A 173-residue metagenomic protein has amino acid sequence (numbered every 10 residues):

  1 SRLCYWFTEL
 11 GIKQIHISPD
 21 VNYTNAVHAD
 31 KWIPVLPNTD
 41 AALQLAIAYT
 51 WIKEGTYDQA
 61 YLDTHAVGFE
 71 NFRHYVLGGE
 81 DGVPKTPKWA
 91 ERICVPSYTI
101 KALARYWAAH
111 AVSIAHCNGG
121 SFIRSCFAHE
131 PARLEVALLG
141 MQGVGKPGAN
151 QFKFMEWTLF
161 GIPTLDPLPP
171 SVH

Functional and structural regions predicted by a protein language model:
S1, N25-D30, Q44-A48, S125-E130 (+1 more regions): Short acidic, glycine/serine/threonine-rich loops at helix termini
S1-I17, A42-L45, V136-H173: Extended redox/cofactor-interaction regions of prokaryotic respiratory oxidoreductases
T8-I15, D20-A111: Long, well-ordered, tryptophan-enriched scaffold segments
Y57-A60, I100-K101, I114-A115, V144-F154: Acidic/polar loop patches that form or flank catalytic/metal-binding clefts of enzymes that bind anionic ligands
K88, A102, L134-G140: Amphipathic alpha-helical segments that form well-ordered structural scaffolds and often line/cohere around active
W89-R92, N118-C126, W157-F160: Conserved short loop/turn motifs at secondary-structure junctions
Y98-K101, R105-R133: P-loop NTPase catalytic cores that bind/hydrolyze ATP
